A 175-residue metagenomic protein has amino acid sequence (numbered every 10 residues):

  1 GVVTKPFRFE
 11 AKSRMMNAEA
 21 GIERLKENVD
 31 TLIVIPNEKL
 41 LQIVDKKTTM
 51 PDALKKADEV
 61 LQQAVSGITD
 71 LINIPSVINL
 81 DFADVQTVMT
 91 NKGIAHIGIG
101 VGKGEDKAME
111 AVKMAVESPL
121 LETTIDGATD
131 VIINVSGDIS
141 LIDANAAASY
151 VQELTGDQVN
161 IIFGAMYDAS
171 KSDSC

Functional and structural regions predicted by a protein language model:
G1-C175: Tubulin/FtsZ superfamily GTPase core signature
